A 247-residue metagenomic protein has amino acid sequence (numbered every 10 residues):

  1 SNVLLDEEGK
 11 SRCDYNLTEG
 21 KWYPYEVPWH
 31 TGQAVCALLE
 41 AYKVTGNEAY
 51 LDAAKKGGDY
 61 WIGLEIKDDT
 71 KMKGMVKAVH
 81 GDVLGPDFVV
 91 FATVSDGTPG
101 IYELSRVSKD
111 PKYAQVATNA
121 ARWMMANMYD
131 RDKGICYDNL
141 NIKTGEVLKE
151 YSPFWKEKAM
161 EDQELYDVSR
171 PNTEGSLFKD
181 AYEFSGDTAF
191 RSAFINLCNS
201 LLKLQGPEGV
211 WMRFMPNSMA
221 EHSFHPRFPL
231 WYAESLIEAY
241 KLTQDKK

Functional and structural regions predicted by a protein language model:
S1-K247: Glycan-recognition and catalytic cores of secretory/periplasmic carbohydrate-active enzymes
